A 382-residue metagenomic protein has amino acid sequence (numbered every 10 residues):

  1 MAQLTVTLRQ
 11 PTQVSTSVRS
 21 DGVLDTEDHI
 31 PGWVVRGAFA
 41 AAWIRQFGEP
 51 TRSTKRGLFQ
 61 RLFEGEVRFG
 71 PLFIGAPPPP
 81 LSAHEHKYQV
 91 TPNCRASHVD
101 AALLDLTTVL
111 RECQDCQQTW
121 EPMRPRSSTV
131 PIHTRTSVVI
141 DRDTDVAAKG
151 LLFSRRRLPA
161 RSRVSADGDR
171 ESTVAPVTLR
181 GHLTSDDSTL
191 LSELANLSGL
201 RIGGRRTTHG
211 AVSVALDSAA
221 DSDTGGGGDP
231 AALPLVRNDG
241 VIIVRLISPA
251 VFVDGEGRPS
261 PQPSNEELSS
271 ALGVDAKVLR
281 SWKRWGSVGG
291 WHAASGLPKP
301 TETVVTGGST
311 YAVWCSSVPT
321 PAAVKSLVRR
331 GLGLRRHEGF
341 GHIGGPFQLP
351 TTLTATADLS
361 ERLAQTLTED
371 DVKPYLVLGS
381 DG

Functional and structural regions predicted by a protein language model:
M1-G382: Conserved active-site/ligand-binding neighborhood in enzyme cores
